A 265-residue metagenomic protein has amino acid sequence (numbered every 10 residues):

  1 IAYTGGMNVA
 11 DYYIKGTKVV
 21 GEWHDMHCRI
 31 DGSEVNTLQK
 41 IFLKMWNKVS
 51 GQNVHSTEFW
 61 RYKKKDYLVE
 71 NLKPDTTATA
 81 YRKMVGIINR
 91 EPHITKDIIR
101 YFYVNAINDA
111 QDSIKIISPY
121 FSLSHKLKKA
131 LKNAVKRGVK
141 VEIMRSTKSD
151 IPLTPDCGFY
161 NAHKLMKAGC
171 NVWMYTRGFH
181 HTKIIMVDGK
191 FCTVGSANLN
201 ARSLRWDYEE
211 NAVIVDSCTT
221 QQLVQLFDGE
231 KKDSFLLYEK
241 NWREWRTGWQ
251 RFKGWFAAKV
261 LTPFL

Functional and structural regions predicted by a protein language model:
I1-L265: Charged, low-complexity intrinsically disordered terminal segments
